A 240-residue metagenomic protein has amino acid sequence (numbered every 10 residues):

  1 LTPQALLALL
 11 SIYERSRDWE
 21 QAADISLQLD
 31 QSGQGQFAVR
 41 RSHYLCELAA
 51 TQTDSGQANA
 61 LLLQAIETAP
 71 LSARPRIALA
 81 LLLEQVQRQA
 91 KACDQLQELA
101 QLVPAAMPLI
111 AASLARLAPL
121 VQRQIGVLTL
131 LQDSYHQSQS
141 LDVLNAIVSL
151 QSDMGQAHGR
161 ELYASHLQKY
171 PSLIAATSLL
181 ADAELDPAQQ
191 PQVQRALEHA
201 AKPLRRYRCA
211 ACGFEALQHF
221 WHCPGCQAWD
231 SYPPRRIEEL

Functional and structural regions predicted by a protein language model:
L1, Q34, P70, P104-A105 (+2 more regions): Short coil turns that delineate tetratricopeptide repeat
L1-Q28: Membrane-proximal soluble helical/coiled-coil segments that couple transmembrane anchors to catalytic or regulatory
A5, V39, P75, P108-I110 (+2 more regions): TPR alpha-solenoid repeat register
L9, R41, L45-L48, L79 (+4 more regions): Structural register within alpha-helical repeat arrays
Y13, L45, Q52, L83 (+3 more regions): Residue at a conserved register position within TPR or TPR-like alpha-solenoid repeats
E20-S32, S55-I66, Q89-Q101, R123-Q137 (+2 more regions): Alpha-helical repeat scaffolds
L128, L141-N145: Extended, charged alpha-helical interaction scaffolds
L162, L167-L240: Cys/His-clustered metal-coordination modules, chiefly Zn-binding fingers
